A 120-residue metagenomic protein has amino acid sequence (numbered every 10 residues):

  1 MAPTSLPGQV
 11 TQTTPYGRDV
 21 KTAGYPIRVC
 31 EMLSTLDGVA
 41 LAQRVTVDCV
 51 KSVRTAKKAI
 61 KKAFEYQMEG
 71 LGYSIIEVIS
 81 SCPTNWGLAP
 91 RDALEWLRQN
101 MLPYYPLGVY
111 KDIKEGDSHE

Functional and structural regions predicted by a protein language model:
M1-A2, C82: Feature marks short, surface-exposed loop/turn motifs that line or immediately flank catalytic pockets and channel
P3-E69: Conserved thiamine diphosphate
M68-E120: Flexible, low-complexity linker and terminal segments
